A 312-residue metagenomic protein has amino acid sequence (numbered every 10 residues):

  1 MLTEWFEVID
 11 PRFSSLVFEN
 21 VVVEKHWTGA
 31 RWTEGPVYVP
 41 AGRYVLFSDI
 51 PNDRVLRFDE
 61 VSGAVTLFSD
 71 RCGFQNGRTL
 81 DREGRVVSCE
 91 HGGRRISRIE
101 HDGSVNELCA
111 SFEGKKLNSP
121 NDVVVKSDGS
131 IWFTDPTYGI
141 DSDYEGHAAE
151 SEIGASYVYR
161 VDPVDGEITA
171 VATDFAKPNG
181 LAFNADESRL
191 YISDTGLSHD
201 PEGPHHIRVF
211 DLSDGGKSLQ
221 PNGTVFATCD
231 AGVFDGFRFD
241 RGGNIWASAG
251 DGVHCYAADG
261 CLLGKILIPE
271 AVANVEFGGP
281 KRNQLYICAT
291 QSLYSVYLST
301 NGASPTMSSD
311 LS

Functional and structural regions predicted by a protein language model:
M1-S312: Sequence-structural signature of mature extracellular/luminal beta-sheet repeat domains, prominently beta-propellers
